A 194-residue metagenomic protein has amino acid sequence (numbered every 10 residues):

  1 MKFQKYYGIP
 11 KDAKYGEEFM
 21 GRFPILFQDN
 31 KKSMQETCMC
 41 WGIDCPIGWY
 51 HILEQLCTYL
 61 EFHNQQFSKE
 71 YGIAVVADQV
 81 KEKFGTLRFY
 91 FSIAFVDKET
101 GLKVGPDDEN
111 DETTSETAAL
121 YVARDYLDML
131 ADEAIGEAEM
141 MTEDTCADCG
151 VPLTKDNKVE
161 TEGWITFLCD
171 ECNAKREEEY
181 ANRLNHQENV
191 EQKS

Functional and structural regions predicted by a protein language model:
E17, G21, D29, S33-Q35 (+3 more regions): Interaction interfaces in information-processing and related assembly proteins
M141-T145, E162-I165: Short metal-coordination and nucleic-acid-contact micro-motifs, chiefly zinc-binding Cys/His arrays
C146-C149, C169: Short cysteine-rich clusters marking metal-coordination/redox-active sites
L153-K155, N173-R176: Cys/His-rich microdomains that often coordinate metals
D156-T161, E179-A181: Short Cys/His-rich "knuckle" micro-motifs
E162-K175: Cysteine-rich micro-motifs
A174-N189: Short metal-binding segments enriched for Cys and/or His
